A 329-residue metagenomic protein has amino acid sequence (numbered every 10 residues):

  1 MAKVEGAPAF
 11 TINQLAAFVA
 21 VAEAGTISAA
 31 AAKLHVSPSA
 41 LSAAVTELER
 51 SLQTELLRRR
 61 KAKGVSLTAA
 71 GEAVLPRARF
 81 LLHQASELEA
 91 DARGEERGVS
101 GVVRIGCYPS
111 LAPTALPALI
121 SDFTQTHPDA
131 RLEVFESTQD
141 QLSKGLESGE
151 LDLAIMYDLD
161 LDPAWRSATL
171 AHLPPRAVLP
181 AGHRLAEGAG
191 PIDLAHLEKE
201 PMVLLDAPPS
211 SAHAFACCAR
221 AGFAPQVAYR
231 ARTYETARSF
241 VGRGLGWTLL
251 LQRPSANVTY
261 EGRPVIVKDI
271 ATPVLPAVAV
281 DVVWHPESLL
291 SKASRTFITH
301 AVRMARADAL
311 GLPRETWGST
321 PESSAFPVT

Functional and structural regions predicted by a protein language model:
V19-S37: Short helix-boundary/capping micro-motifs
E49-A69: A short LG(V/I)-centered, amphipathic sequence patch enriched for acidic residue(s) preceding the LG motif
S51-L52, V74-E96: Alpha-helical linker/hinge and terminal dimerization helices associated with HTH transcriptional regulators
S100-P163: Central regulatory/effector-binding core of bacterial HTH transcription factors
T138-L142, E147-L151, M156-Y157, P208-K268 (+2 more regions): Hydrophobic hinge/microswitch elements
P163-T169, L173, H196, E235-E287: Beta-alpha-beta core module
A164-M202: Flexible hinge/capping segments at coil-to-helix
I192, E200-A221, L290-T299, A305-G318: Secondary-structure junction motif
